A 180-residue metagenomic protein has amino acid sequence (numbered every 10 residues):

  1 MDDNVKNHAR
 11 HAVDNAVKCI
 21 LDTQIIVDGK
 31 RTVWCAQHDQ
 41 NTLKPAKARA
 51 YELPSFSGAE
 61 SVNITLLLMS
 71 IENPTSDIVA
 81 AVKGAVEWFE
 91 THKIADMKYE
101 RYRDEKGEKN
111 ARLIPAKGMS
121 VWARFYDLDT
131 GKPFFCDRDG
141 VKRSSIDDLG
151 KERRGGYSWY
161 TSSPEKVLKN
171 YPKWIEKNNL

Functional and structural regions predicted by a protein language model:
M1, H8-N15, T42-P45, E52 (+1 more regions): Terminal, non-catalytic domain-edge segments
V5-R31: Beta-propeller domains
D28-S55: Flexible internal linker/loop segments at domain or repeat junctions
